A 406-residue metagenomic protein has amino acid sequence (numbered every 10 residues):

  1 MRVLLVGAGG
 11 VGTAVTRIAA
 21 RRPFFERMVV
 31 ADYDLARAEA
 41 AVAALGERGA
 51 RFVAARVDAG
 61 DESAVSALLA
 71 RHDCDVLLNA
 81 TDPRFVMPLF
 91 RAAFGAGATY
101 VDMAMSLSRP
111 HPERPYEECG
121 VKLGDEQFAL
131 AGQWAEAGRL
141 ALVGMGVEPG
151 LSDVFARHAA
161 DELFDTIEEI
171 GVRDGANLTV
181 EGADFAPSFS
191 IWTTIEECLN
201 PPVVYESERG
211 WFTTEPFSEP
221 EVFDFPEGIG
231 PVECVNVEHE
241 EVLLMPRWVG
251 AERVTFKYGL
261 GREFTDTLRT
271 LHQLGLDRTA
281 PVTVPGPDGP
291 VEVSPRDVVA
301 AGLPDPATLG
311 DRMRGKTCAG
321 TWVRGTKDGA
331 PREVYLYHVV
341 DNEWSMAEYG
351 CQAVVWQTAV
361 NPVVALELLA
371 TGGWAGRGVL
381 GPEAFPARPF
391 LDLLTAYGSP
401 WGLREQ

Functional and structural regions predicted by a protein language model:
V3-G7: Conserved N-terminal Rossmann-fold NAD(P)-binding element of oxidoreductases
G12-T13: N-terminal Rossmann-fold NAD(P) dinucleotide-binding loop
Y33-R37: Helix N-cap at the beta1-alpha1 junction of Rossmann-like dinucleotide-binding domains, i.e., the first residues
G46-D61: Rossmann-fold cofactor-recognition segment
D58-D73, T81, F85: Conserved Rossmann-fold cofactor-binding substructure of NAD(P)-dependent oxidoreductases
L69, D75-L78, A93, Y100-V101: N-terminal Rossmann-like NAD(P) cofactor-binding module of classical short-chain dehydrogenase/reductase
M103-R139: Rossmann-fold NAD(P)-binding glycine/threonine-rich loop
D161-Q406: C-terminal catalytic/substrate-binding lobe primarily of soluble NAD(P)-dependent oxidoreductases
